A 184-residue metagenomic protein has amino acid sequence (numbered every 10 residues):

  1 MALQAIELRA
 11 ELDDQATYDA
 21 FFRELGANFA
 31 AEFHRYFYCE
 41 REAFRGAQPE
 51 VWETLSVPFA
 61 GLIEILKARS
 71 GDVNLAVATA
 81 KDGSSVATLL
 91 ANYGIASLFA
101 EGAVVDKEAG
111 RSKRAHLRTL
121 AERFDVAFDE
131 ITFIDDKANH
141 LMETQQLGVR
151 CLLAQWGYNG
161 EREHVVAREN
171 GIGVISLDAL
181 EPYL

Functional and structural regions predicted by a protein language model:
M1-W52: A metal-dependent, Asp-based hydrolase signature
H34-Y38, A43-V77, A87: Short, acidic loop-to-helix structural element flanking the phosphoryl-transfer center in phosphate-processing enzymes
A76-T132, M142, Q146-L147: Substrate-recognition "cap/lid" segment bordering the active-site pocket of phosphatases
A103-R111, Q155-G160, L180: Short, acidic/turn-prone active-site loops that include or flank metal/cofactor- and phosphate-binding residues
V105-D106, G171-Y183: Short acidic-hydrophobic, aromatic-tinged amphipathic segments that line or gate anion-handling sites
A109-L117, G160-E169, L184: Short, charged, surface-exposed secondary-structure boundary motifs
I134-G173: Acidic, Mg2+-coordinating phosphoryl-transfer loop and its flanking beta/alpha structural elements, shared across
